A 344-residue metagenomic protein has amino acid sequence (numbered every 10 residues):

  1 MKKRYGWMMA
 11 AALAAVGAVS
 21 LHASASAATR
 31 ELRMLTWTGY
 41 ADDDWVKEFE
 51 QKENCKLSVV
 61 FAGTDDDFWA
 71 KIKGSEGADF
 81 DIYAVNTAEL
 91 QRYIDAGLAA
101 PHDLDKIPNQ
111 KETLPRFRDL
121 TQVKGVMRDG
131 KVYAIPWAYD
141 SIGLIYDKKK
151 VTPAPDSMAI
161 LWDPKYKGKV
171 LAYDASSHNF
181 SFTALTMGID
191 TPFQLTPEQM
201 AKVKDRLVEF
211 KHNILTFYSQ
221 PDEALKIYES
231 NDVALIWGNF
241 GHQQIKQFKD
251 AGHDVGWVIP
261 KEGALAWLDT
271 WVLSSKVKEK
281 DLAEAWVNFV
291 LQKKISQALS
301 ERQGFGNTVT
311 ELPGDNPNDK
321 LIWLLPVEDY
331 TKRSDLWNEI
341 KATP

Functional and structural regions predicted by a protein language model:
A27-Y93: Early extracytoplasmic/lumenal segment of secretory-pathway proteins
C55, S75-V85, L98-A100, Y166-G168 (+1 more regions): Alpha-to-beta junction loops
W69, Q91-Y139, T152-A159: Hinge/lid segment of periplasmic solute-binding proteins
A100-K111, A134, K249, H253-L265 (+1 more regions): Short beta-strand->loop
G143-K150, A184-G188, W267-L282, A298-L299: A bilobed periplasmic-binding-protein/Venus flytrap-type ligand-binding module shared by bacterial periplasmic
G168-S181, F289-L312: Periplasmic-binding protein-like
L171-A175, N179, T183, P192-W257: Ligand-binding pocket segment of bilobal, Venus flytrap-like solute-binding proteins
P313-P344: Extracellular/periplasmic bilobal clamshell ligand-binding domains
